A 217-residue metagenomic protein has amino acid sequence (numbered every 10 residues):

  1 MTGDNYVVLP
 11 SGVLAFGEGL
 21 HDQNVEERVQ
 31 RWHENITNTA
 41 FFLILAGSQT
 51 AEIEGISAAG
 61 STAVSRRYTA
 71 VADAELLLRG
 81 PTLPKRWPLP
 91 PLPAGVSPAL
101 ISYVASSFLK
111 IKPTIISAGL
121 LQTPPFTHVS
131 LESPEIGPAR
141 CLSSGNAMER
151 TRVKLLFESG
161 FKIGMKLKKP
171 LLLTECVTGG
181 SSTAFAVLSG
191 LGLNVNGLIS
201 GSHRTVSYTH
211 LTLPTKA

Functional and structural regions predicted by a protein language model:
M1-P125: Generic N-terminal targeting/processing segments that precede catalytic cores or assembly contacts
G60-V64, V129-I136, A186-G197: A glycine- and small-aliphatic-rich helix-loop capping segment at beta-alpha/alpha-beta transitions that lines
P81-K85, S133-A147: Gly-rich Lys/Arg/Thr-decorated short loops/hinges at beta-loop-alpha junctions or inter-strand turns that position
M148-K166: Active-site glycine-rich loop that binds ribose-phosphate moieties when present
G160, E175-V177: Buried hydrophobic positions in well-ordered alpha/beta secondary-structure cores of metabolic enzymes
G179-F185: Short glycine/serine/threonine-rich phosphate/pyrophosphate-binding segments that cradle anionic phosphate groups
N194-V206: Short, acidic/small-residue loops that bind anionic groups at enzyme active sites
T209-A217: Conserved small/polar residues in nucleotide/adenosyl-binding loops
